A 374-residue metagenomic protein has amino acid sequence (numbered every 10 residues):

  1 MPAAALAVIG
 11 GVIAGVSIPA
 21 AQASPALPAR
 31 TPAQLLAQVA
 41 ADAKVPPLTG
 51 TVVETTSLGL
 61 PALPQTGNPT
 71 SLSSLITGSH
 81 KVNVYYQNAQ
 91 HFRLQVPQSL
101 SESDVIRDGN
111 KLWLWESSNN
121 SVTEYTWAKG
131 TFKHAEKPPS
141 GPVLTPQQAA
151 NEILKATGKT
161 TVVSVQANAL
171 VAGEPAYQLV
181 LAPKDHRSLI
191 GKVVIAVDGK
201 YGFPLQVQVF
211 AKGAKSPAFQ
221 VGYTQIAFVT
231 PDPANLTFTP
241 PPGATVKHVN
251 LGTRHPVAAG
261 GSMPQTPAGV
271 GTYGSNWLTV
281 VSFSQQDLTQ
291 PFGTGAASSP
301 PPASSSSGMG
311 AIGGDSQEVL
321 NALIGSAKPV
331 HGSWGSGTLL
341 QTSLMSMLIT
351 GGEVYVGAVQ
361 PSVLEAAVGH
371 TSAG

Functional and structural regions predicted by a protein language model:
M1-H91, K133-L170, P300-G374: N-terminal leader/targeting segments and the immediate start of mature chains
V45, T77-K81, A89-H91, L100 (+5 more regions): Extracytoplasmic
Y86-F92, R107-L112, S118, E174 (+3 more regions): Short, solvent-exposed coil/turn segments at beta-strand boundaries
Q95, S164-A244: Gly/Pro-enriched, hydrophobic low-complexity segments that function as extracytoplasmic propeptides/linkers
Q95-V96, L100-D198: Long, acidic/polar, low-complexity amphipathic helices and coiled-coil-like
W113-T123, Q208-Q220, Q225-T239, G352-G369 (+1 more regions): A short, surface-exposed interaction/processing loop segment used at functional sites
A128-K129, A182, A211, T253 (+1 more regions): A generic structural motif
A234-G293: C-terminal amphipathic alpha-helical segment
